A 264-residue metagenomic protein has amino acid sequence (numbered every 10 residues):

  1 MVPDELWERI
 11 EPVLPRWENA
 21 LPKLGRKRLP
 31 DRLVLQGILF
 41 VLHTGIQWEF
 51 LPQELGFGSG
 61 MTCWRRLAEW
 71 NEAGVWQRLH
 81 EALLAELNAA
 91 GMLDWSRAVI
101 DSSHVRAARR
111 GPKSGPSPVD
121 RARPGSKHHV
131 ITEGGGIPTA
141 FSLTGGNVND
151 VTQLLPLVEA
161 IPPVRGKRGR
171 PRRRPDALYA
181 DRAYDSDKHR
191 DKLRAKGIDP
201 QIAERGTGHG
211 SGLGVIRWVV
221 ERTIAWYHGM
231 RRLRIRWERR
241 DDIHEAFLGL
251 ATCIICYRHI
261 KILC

Functional and structural regions predicted by a protein language model:
M1-C264: Short alpha-helical elements
